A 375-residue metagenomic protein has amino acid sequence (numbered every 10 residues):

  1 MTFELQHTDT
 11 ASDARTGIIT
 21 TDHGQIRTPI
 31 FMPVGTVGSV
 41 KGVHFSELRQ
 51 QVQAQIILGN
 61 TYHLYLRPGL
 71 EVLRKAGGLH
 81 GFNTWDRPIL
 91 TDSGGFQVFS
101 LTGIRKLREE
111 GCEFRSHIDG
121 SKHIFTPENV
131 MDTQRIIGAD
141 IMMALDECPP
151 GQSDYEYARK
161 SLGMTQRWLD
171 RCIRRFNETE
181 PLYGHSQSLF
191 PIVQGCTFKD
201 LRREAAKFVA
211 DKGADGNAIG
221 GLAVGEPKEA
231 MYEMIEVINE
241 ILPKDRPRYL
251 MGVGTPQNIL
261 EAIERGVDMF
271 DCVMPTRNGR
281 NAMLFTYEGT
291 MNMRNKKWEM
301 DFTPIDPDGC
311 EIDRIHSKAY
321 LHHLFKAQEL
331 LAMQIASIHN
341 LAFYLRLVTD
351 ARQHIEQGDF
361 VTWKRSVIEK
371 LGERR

Functional and structural regions predicted by a protein language model:
M1-L182, K296: Non-catalytic, usually N-terminal nucleic-acid engagement modules in DNA/RNA processing proteins
M1-T20, I26-P33, K41-G42, D146-Q152 (+1 more regions): C-terminal extensions of enzymes
G24, I57, D92, Q134 (+5 more regions): Conserved, mostly hydrophobic/aromatic
Y65, P150-G151, G225-E226, N278-G279 (+1 more regions): Short secondary-structure capping/turn micro-motifs that flank functional sites
N129, T133, K160, M164-R171 (+5 more regions): A non-catalytic, amphipathic alpha-helix used as a structural packing/dimerization or gating element in enzyme scaffolds
A139, D170, R174-N177, E240-P243 (+4 more regions): Generic secondary-structure signature for well-ordered alpha-helical cores
Q152-Y155, R159, G216-L222, L330-M333: Glycine- and acidic
G163-Q166, R175, T179, G184-I305: Glycine-rich phosphate/ribose-binding loops and adjacent secondary-structure elements that form binding surfaces
